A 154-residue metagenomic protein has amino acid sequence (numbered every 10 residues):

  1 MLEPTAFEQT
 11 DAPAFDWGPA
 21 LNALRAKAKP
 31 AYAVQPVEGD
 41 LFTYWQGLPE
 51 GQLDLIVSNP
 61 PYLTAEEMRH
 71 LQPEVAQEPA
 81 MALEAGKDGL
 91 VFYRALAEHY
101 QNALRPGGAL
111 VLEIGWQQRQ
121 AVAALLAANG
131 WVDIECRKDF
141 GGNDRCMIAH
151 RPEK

Functional and structural regions predicted by a protein language model:
L2-P152: S-adenosylmethionine
